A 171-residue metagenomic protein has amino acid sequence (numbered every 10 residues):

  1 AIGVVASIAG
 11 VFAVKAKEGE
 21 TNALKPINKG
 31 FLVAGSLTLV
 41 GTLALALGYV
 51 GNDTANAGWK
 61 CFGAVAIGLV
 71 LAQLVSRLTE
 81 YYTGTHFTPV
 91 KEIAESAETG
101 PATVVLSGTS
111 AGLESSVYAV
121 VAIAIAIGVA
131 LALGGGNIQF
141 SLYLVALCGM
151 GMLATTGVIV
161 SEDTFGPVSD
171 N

Functional and structural regions predicted by a protein language model:
A1-N171: Hydrophobic packing and interface segments
